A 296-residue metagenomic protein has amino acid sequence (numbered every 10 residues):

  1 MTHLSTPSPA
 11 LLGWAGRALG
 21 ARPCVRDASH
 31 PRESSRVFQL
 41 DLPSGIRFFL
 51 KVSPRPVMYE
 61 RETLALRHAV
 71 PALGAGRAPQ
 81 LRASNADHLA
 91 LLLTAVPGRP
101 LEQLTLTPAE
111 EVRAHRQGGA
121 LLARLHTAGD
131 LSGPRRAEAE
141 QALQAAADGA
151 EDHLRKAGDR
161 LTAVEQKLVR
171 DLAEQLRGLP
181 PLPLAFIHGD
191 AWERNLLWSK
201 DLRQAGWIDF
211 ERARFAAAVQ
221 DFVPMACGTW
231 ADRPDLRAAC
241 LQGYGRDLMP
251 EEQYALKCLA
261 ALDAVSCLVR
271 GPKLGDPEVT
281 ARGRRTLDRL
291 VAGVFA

Functional and structural regions predicted by a protein language model:
M1-S5: Actinobacteria-biased recognition of intrinsically disordered, low-complexity terminal regions
T6-R22, T127-G189, S199-K200, G283-R289 (+1 more regions): An alpha-helical support segment within catalytic cores of ATP-dependent transferases
D27-E138: ATP-binding pocket architecture of kinase catalytic cores
R36-D41, A173-F222: Active-site acidic catalytic loop and adjacent metal/ATP-binding pocket of ATP-dependent phosphoryl transfer enzymes
L42-G45, A86-H88, K200-R203, A261-A264: Short strand-connecting beta-turns/loops that link adjacent beta-strands
L93-P108, E151-K156, L262-E278: A glycine-centered beta->alpha junction motif in the catalytic cores of kinase/phosphotransferase enzymes
E138, L248-L259: All-alpha amphipathic helical-bundle segments outside canonical DNA-binding/catalytic cores that form hydrophobic
V219-L248, A260-P277, D288: Active-site activation/catalytic loop segments of kinase-like enzymes and analogous catalytic loops in related
